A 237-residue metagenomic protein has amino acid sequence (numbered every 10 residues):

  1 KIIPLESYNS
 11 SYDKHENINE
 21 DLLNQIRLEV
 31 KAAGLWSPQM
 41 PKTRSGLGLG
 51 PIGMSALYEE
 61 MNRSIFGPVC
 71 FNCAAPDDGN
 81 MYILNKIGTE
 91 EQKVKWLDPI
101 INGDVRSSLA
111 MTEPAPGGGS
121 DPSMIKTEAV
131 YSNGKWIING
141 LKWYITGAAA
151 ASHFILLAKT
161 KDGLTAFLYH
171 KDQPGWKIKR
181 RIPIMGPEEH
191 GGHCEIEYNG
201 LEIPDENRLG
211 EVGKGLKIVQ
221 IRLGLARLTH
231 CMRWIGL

Functional and structural regions predicted by a protein language model:
K1-A75, K86, E91-K95, P99-N102 (+1 more regions): Amphipathic, small/basic residue-rich leader segments at the start of a protein or domain
L49-P51, S120-S123, G147-S152, E189-H190 (+1 more regions): Short glycine/proline-enriched turns and hinge-like loops at secondary-structure junctions
M81-I87, L109: Flexible, glycine-rich active-site loops centered on histidine and acidic residues that chelate a metal or position
G103-E113: A short, Trp-centered hydrophobic/proline-enriched beta-strand micro-motif
P116, W143-A149, P187, L225-T229: Glycine-rich phosphate/pyrophosphate-binding beta-alpha loops
P116-I125, Y131-W136, I145-G147, K159 (+1 more regions): Hydrophobic, small-residue-rich alpha-helical packing segments that form membrane-like cores
L141-K179: A short core secondary-structure module
K177-L237: Glycine-rich beta->alpha junctions and the first turn(s) of the following alpha-helix
